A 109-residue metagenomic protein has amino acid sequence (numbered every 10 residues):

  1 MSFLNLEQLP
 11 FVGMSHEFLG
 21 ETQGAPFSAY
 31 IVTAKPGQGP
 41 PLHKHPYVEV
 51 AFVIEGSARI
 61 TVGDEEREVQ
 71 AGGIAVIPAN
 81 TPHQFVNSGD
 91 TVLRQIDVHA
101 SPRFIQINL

Functional and structural regions predicted by a protein language model:
M1-F27, N108-L109: A short, N-terminal "cap"/entry segment at the start of jelly-roll beta-barrel domains of the cupin/DSBH fold
Y30-K44: Conserved short histidine dyad/triad with adjacent acidic residue
G39-P40, R59, A75, A79-Q84: Histidine-centered metal-chelating micro-motifs
V48, V53-A58: Glycine- and acidic-residue-biased ligand/ion/polar-headgroup-sensing regions
S57-R59, E66, P82, V92: Structural motif
E65-A79: Short acidic-glycine-tyrosine-enriched beta hairpin
A79-I105: Ligand-binding loop in jelly-roll beta-barrel domains
